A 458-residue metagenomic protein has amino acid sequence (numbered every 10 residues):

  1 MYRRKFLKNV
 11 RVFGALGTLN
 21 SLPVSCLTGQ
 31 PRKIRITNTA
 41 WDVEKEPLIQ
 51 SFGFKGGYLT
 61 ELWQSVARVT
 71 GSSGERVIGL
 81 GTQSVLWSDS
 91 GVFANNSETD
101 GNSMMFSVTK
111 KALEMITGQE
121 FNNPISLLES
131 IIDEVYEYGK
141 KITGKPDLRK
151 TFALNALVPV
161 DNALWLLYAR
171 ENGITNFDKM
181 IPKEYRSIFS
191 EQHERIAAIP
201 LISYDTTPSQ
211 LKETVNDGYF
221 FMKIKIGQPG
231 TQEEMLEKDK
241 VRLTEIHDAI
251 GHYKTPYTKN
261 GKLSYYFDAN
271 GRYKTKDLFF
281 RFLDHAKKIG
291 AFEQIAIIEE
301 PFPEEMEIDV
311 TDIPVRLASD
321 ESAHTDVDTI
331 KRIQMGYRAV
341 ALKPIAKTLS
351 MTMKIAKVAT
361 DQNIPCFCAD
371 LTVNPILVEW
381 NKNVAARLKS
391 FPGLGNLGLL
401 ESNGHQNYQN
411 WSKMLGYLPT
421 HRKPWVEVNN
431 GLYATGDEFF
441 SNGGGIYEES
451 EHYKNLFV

Functional and structural regions predicted by a protein language model:
K5-C26: N-terminal export signals
G29-V66: Short, Gly/Pro- and small/polar-rich lid/capping loops
A67, G74, V160, G173 (+2 more regions): Conserved, mostly hydrophobic/aromatic
T70, V77-N172: Metal- or metallocofactor-binding catalytic centers and their adjacent structured scaffolds across diverse enzyme
R186-E305: Metal-dependent enolase-superfamily TIM-barrel catalytic cores that perform enediolate-based chemistry
E304-E401, H405-Q409: Catalytic alpha/beta core domains of metabolic enzymes, predominantly
T372-V458: Flexible C-terminal active-site loop/helix
